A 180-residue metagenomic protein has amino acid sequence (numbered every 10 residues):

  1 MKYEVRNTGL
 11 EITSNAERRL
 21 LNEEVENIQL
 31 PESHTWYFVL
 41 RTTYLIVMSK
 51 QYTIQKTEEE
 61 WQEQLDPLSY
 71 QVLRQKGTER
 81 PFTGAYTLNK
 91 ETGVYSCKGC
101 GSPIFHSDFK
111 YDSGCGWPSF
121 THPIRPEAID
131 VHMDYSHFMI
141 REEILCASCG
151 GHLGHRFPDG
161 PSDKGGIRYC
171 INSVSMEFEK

Functional and structural regions predicted by a protein language model:
M1-E11, N15-L45: Arg/Gly-rich low-complexity intrinsically disordered repeat tracts
M48-S49: N-terminal pre-domains immediately preceding structured catalytic cores
Y52-K180: A short Gly-Trp-Pro
